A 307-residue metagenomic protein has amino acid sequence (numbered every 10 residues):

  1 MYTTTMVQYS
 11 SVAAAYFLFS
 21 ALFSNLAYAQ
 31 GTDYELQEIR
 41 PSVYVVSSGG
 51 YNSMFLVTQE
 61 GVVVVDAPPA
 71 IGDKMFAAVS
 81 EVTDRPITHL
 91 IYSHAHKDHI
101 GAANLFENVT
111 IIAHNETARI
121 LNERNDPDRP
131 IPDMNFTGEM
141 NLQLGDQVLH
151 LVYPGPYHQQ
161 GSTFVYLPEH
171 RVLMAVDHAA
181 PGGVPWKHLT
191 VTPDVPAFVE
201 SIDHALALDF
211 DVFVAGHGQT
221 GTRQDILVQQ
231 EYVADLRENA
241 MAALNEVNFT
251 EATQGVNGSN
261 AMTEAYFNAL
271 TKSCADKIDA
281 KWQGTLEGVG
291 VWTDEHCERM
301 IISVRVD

Functional and structural regions predicted by a protein language model:
Y2-A15: Bacterial N-terminal signal peptides that target proteins for export
A13-S24: Bacterial N-terminal signal peptides
G31, E38-I39, E116-G161, P168-E169 (+1 more regions): Metallo-beta-lactamase
Y34-A77, F164-L167, V172-D177: Conserved beta-strand hairpin/beta-sheet module of binuclear metal-dependent hydrolase folds, prominently
Q59-E60, I71-I111: Active-site metal-binding motif and surrounding structural segment of the metallo-beta-lactamase
V65-A67, T88-H96, I112-H114, P154 (+2 more regions): Active-site neighborhood of phospho(di)ester-bond hydrolases with catalytic His/Asp-centered motifs
V199-N260: Divalent-metal (often Zn2+) His-rich catalytic cores of metallo-beta-lactamase-fold enzymes
A252-D307: C-terminal regulatory/interaction regions
